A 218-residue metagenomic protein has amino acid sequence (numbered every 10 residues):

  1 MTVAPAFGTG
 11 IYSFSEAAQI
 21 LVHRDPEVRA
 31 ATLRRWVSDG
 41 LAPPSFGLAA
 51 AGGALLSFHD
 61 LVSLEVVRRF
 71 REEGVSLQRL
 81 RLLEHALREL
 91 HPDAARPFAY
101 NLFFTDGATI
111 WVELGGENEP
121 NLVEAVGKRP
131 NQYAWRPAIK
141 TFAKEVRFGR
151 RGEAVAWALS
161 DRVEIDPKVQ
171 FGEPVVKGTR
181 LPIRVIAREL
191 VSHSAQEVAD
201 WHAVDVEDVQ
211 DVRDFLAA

Functional and structural regions predicted by a protein language model:
M1, L159-L181: Short, Lys/Arg-enriched anionic-surface-contact patches
M1-Y12, K177-H193: Short, amphipathic alpha-helical "recognition" segments used to contact nucleic acids or chromatin
T2-A30: Polyanion-binding surface elements
I20-R35, D200-D211: Short, basic interhelical loop/turn and adjoining N-cap of the next helix at nucleic-acid- or acidic-partner-contacting
P26-A50: Major-groove DNA-recognition helix of helix-turn-helix-type DNA-binding domains
S45-R69: Short helix-start
Q78-A158: Terminal, intrinsically disordered low-complexity segments enriched in charged/polar and proline residues
G172, P182-A218: C-terminal structured interaction module
